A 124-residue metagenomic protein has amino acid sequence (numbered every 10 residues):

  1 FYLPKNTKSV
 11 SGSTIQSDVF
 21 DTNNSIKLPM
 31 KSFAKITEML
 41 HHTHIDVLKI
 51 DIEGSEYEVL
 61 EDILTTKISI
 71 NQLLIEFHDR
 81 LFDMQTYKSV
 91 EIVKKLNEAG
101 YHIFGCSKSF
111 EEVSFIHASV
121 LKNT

Functional and structural regions predicted by a protein language model:
F1-T124: Phosphate/nucleotide-binding beta-alpha loop and adjacent structural elements of enzyme active sites
